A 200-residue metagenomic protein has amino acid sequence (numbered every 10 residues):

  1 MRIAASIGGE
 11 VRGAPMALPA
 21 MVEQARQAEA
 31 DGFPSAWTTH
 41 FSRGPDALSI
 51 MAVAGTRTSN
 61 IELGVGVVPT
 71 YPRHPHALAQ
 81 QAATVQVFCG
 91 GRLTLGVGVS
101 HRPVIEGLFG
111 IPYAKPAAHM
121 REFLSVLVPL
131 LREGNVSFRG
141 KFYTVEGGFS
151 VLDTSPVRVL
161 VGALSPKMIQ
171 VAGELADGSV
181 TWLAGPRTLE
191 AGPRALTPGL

Functional and structural regions predicted by a protein language model:
M1-L200: Active-site-adjacent structural elements that line small-molecule/cofactor binding pockets in enzymes
